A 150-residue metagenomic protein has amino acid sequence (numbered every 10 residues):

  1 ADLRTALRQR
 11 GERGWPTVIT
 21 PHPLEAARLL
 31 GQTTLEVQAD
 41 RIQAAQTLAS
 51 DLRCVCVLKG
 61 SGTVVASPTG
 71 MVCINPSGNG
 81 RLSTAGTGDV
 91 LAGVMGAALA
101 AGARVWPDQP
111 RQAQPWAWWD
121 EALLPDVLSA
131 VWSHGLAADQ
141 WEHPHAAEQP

Functional and structural regions predicted by a protein language model:
A1-S77: Glycine-rich phosphate/dinucleotide-binding loop and adjoining beta-alpha-beta core of small-molecule
R4, G80, L99-A103, W141-H143: A structural preference for long, well-packed, hydrophobic secondary-structure segments
L24-E25, G62-T63, N79-R81, Q112-A113 (+1 more regions): Acidic, glycine-rich active-site loops and adjacent beta-strand->loop/helix elements that engage anionic groups
R28, T84-Q114, V127-W132: Short, small-residue alpha-helix embedded
L35-R41, V105-L128, A146-Q149: Short, charged, surface-exposed loops that flank catalytic or proteolytic processing sites
K59, D120, S133-A137: Adenosine-phosphate binding glycine-rich loop
I74-G86: Short pre-catalytic strand/loop immediately N-terminal to key active-site residues, enriched for Gly-Thr
G135-P150: Charged C-terminal helix
